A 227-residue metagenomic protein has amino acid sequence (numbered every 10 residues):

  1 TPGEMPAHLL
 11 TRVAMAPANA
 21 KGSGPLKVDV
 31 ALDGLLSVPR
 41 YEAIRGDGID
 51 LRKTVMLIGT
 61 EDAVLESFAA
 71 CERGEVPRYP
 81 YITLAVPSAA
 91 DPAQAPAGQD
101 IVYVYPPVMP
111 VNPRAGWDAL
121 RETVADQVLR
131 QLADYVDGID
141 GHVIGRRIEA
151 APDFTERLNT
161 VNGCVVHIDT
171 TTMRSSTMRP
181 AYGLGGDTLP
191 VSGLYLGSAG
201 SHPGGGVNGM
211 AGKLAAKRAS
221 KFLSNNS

Functional and structural regions predicted by a protein language model:
T1-A95: Mid-domain catalytic core of redox enzymes that form a hydrophobic substrate pocket/lid adjacent to a catalytic redox
L35-L36, V64, A69-R78, W117-E156: Flavin-binding catalytic cores
P77-A85, G138-H202: A glycine-rich dinucleotide-binding beta-alpha-beta segment and adjacent secondary-structure elements that constitute
D91-Q99, G185-L189: Short glycine/proline-enriched loop/turn "hinge" motifs that connect secondary-structure elements and lie
P107-A115: Amphipathic alpha-helix from the class-I
I144, E149, D153, K217 (+1 more regions): Active-site-proximal substrate-binding core of FAD-dependent oxidoreductases
A199-L223: A conserved FAD-binding loop/helix module that cradles the flavin
